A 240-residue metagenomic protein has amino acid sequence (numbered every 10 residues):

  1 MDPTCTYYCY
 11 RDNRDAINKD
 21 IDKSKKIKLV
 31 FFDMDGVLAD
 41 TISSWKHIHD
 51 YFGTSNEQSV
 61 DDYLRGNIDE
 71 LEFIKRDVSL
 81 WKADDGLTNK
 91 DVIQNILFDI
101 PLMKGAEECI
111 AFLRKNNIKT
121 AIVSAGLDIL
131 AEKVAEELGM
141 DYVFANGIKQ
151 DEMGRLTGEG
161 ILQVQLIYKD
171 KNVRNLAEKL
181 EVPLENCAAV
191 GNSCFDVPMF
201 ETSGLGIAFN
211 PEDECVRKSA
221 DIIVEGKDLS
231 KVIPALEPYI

Functional and structural regions predicted by a protein language model:
D2-L71, K75-V78: Active-site neighborhood of HAD-like aspartate-dependent phosphohydrolases
P3-C5, K25, F98-K119, A125-I240: C-terminal cap/substrate-recognition subdomain and adjoining C-terminal extension of metal-dependent phosphatase-like
Y8-I17, I21-K25, A83-L87, M103 (+2 more regions): Active-site phosphate-binding/coordination module
Y10-R11, D15, K28, G36 (+10 more regions): General secondary-structure edge motif
A16-N18, L29-D33, H49-D50, V78-A83 (+3 more regions): Short hydrophobic/aromatic-rich motifs at helix boundaries and adjacent loops
N18-I21, F32, K46-H47, S79-K82 (+4 more regions): N-proximal short alpha-helices
K19-I21, D33, D91-Q94, G158: Residue-level detector of alpha-helix boundaries and kinks
S43-S44, I48-K115, K119: A metal-dependent, Asp-based hydrolase signature
